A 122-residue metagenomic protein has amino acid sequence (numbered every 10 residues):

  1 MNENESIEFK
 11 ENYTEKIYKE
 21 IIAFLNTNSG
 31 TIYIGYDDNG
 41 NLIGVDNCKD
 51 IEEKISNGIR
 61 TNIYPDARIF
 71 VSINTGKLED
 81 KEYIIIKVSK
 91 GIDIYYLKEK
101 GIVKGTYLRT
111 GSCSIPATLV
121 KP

Functional and structural regions predicted by a protein language model:
M1-P122: Conserved N-terminal catalytic/coupling substructures associated with nucleotide/phosphate chemistry
